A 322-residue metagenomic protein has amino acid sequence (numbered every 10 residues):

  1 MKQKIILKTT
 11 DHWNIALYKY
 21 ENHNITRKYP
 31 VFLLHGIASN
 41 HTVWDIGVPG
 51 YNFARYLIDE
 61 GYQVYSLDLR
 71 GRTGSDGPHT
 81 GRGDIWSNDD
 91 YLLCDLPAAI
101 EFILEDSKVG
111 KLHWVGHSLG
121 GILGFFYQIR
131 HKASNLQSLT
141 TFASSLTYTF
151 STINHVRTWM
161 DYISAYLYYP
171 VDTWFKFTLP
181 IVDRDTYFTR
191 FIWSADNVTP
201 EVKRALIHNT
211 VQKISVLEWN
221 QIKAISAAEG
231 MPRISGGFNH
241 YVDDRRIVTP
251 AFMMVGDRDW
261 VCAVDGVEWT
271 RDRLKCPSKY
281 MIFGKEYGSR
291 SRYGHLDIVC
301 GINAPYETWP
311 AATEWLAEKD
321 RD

Functional and structural regions predicted by a protein language model:
M1-N24: N-terminal cap/lid segment of alpha/beta-hydrolase-fold proteins
N22-P78: Short, surface-exposed "cap/lid" segments of acyl-processing enzymes
I85-L104: Alpha/beta-hydrolase active-site loop
E105, V109-G110, V115, L119-E229: Alpha/beta-hydrolase-fold enzymes
Q221-D243: Active-site nucleophile elbow and catalytic-triad environment of alpha/beta-hydrolase enzymes
I247, M253-V255, D259: Short beta-strand/loop motif that positions the catalytic acidic residue of the alpha/beta-hydrolase fold
T249, A263-R273: Short alpha-helix in the alpha/beta-hydrolase fold that links the catalytic acid
P277-D322: Catalytic active-site module of serine/aspartate enzymes centered on a nucleophile-bearing elbow/loop
